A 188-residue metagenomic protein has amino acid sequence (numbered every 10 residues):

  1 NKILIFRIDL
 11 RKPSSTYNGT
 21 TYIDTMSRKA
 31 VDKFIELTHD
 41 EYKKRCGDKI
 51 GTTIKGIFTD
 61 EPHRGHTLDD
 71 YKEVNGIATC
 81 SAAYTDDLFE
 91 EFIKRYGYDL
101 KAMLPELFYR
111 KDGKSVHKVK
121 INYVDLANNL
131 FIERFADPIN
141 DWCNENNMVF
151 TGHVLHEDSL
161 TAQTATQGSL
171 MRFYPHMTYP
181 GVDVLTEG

Functional and structural regions predicted by a protein language model:
N1-I121, N128-N129, E133-F135: Mature extracytoplasmic enzyme cores
K44-C46, D137-D141, G168-M171: Generic recognition of flexible, low-complexity loop/linker segments
T53-E61, A127-T164: Aromatic-lined carbohydrate-recognition surfaces of secreted/lumenal glycan-active proteins
P62-Y84, N144, T151-T186: Substrate-binding cleft/loops of secretory-pathway carbohydrate-active enzymes
V124-N128, I132, S169, G188: Alpha-helix N-cap/helix-initiation motif
